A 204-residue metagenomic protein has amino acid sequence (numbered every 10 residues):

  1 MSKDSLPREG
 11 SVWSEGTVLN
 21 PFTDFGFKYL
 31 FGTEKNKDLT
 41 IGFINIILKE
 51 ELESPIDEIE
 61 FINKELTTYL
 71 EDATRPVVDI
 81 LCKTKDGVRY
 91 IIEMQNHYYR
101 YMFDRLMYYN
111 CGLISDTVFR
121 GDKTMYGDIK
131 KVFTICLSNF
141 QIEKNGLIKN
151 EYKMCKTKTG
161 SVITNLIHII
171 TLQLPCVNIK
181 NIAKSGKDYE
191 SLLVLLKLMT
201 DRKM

Functional and structural regions predicted by a protein language model:
M1-M204: Elongated, amphipathic alpha-helical interaction scaffolds
